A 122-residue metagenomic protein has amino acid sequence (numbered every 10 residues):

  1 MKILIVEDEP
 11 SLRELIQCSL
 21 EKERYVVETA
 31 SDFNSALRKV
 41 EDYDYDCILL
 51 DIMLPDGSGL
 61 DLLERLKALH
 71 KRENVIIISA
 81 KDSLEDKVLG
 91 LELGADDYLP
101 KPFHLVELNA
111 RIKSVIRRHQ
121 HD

Functional and structural regions predicted by a protein language model:
M1-D122: N-terminal/domain-start alpha-helical segments
